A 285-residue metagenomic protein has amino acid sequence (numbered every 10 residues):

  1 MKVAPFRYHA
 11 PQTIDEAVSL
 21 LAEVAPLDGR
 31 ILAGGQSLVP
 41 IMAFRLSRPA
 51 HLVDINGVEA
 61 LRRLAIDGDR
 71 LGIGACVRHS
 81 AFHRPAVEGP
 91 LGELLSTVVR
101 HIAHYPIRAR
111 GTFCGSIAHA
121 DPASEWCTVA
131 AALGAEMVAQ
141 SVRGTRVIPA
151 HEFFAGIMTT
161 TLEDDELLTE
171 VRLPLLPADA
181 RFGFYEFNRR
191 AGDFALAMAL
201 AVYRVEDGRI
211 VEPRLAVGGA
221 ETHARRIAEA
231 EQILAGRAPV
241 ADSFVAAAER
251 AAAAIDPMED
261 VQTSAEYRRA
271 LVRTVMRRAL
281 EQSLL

Functional and structural regions predicted by a protein language model:
M1-L285: C-terminal structural segment of proteins
